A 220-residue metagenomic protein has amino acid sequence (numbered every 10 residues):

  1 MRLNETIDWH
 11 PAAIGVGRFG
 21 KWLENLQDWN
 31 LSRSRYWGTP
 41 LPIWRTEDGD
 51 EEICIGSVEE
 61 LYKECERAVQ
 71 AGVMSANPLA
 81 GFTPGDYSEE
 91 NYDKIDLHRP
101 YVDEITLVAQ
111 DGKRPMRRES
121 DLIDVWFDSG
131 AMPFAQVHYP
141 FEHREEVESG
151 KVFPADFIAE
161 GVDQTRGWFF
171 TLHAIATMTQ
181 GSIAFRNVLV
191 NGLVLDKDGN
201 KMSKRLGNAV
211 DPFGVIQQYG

Functional and structural regions predicted by a protein language model:
M1-Y219: Structured secondary-structure scaffolds
